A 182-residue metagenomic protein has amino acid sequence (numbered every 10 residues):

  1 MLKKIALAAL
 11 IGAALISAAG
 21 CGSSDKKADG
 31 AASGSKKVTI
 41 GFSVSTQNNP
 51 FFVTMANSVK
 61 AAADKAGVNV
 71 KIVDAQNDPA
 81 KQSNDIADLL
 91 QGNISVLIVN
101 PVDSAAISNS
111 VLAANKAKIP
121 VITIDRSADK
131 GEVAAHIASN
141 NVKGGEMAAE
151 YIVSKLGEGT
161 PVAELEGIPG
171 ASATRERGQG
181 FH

Functional and structural regions predicted by a protein language model:
L2-A9, A14, C21-H182: A residue-level marker of the well-folded mature domains of exported/periplasmic proteins
